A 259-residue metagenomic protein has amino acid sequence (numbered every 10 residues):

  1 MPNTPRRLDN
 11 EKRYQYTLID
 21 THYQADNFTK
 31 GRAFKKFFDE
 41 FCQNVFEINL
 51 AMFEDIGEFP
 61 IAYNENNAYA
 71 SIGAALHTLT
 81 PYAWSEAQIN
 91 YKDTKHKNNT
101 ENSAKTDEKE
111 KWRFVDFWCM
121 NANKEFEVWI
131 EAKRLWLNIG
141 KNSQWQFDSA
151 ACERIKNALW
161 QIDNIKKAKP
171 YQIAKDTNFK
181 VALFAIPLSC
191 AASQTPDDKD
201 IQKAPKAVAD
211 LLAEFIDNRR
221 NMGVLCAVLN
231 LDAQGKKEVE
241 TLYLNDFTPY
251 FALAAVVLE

Functional and structural regions predicted by a protein language model:
M1-S71, A75-T78: Interdomain/boundary linker segments immediately adjacent to catalytic/signaling cores
N27-F34, F38, E65, Q144 (+4 more regions): Intrinsic-disorder-associated interaction segments
F41, V45, N49, I72-T80 (+2 more regions): Hydrophobic, Leu/Ile/Phe/Ala-enriched alpha-helical segments that form helix-helix packing faces
E47-A68, Y82-E86, A168-L183, V224-C226: Short glycine-rich, low-complexity/disordered patches
E58-A62, A75-K111, V115-W118: A short acidic/basic microdomain associated with nuclease active sites
V115-E131: Active-site beta-strand-loop-beta-strand hairpin of nuclease catalytic cores that positions key catalytic residues
E127-D200: Catalytic cores of nucleic-acid endonucleases
P170-E259: Glycine-rich, aromatic-bearing surface loops/beta-hairpins
